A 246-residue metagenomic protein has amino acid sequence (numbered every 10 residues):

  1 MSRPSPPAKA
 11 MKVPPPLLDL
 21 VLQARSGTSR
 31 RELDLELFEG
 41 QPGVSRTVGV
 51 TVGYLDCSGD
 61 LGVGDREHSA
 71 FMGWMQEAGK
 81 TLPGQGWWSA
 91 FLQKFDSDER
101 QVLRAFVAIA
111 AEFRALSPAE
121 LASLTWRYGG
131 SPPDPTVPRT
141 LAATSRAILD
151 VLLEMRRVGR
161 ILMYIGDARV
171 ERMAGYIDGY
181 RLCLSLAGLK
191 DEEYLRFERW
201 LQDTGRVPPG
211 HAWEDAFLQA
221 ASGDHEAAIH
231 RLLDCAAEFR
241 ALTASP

Functional and structural regions predicted by a protein language model:
S2, P6-A8, L103-A142, R146 (+1 more regions): Short, functional C-terminal segments
S2-V52, P133-D178: Short terminal alpha-helical segments
L20-R25, G40, W74, A78 (+10 more regions): Low-complexity, intrinsically disordered/propeptide-like segments
A24, T28, Y54, S58 (+8 more regions): Short, flexible helical or helix-coil boundary motifs
E32-G40, G64-R66, Q85-S89, A119-G130 (+4 more regions): Short glycine-rich, low-complexity/disordered patches
D34-L35, S89, P118, L149 (+4 more regions): Intrinsically disordered, low-complexity regions
L55-F113, Y180-C235: Amphipathic protein-protein interaction modules
